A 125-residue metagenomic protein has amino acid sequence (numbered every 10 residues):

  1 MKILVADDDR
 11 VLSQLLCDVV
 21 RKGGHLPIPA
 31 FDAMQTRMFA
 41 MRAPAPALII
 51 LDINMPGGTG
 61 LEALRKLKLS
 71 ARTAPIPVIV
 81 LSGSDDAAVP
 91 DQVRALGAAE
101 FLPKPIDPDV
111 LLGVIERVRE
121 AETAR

Functional and structural regions predicted by a protein language model:
S13, P56-G57, D86, K104-P105: The feature encodes the CheY-like receiver
Q14-K22: Charged docking surfaces used in two-component/phosphorelay signaling
P29-L48: Acidic, metal-coordinating helix/loop segments flanking the phosphotransfer/catalytic sites of two-component signaling
A30-F31, G57-G58, L67, L96: Hydrophobic residue at a beta-alpha junction that N-caps the helix immediately following a catalytic beta-strand/loop
D52, S82: Active-site residues of response regulator receiver
A99: Short, glycine/charged-rich "phosphate-handling" switch motifs in NTP-dependent and phosphotransfer domains
I106-I115: C-terminal output helix
